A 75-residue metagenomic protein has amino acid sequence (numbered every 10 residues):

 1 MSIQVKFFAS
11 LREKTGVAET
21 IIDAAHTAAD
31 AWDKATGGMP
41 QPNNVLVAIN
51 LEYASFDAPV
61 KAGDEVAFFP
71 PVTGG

Functional and structural regions predicted by a protein language model:
M1-G74: Ubiquitin-like/PB1-type beta-grasp interaction modules and other compact soluble beta-rich domains
